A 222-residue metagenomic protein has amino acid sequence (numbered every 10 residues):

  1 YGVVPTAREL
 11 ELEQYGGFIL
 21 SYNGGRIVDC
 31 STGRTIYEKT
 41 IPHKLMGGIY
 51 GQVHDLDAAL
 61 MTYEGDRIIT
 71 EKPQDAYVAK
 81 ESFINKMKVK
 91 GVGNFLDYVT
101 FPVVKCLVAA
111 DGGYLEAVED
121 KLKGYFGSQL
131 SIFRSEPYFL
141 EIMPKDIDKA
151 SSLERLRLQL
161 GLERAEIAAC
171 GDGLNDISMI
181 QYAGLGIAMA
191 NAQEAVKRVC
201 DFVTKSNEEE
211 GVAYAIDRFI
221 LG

Functional and structural regions predicted by a protein language model:
Y1-Y77: Active-site phosphate-binding/coordination module
G2, N23, G65-D66, Y138 (+3 more regions): A generic "binding-loop/recognition-motif" signal
V3-V4, L115, D176-I177: Short, well-ordered alpha-helical microsegments
V4, R8-E11, H54, E119-G124 (+4 more regions): Class I S-adenosyl-L-methionine
E13-Y15, N23, S31, Y125-S128 (+2 more regions): Short, structured coil segments at secondary-structure junctions
S21, R134, S206: Conserved strand-loop elements at the edges of beta-sheets that form or border functional pockets
G48-Q52, L56-C170: Conserved acidic, metal-coordinating active-site core of Asp-based, Mg2+-dependent phosphoryl-transfer enzymes
E141-G222: Mg2+-dependent phosphoryl-transfer enzymes with acidic/Ser/Thr/Gly-rich catalytic loops
